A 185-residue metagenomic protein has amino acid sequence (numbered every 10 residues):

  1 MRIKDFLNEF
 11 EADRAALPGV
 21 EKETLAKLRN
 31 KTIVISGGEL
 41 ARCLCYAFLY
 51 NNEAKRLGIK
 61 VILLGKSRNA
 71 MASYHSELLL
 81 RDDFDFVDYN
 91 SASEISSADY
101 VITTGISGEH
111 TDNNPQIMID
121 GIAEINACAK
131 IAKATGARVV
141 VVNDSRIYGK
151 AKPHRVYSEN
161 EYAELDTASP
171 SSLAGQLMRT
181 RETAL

Functional and structural regions predicted by a protein language model:
M1-Y100: N-terminal Rossmann/SDR dinucleotide-binding element
K31-G37, S158-T167, T183-A184: Short, intrinsically disordered, charge-balanced linker/junction segments flanking boundaries in proteins
C45, I125, A129, M178-L185: Short-chain dehydrogenase/reductase
F48, S76-L79, N114-M118, P153-Y157: Short, glycine/charged-enriched secondary-structure capping and boundary segments
K66, I106, D144: Active-site loop/turn elements of alpha/beta-hydrolase fold enzymes, especially the short glycine-/histidine-rich
V87-A123: NAD(P)H-binding glycine-rich loop region in Rossmannoid oxidoreductase-like domains and their noncatalytic homologs
Y100-T103, T111, I119, N126-S169: Conserved Rossmann-fold NAD(P)-dependent oxidoreductase catalytic core, especially the SDR/UDP-sugar
V140-D144, S172, Q176-L185: Conserved beta-loop-beta element that borders a ligand/cofactor-binding pocket
